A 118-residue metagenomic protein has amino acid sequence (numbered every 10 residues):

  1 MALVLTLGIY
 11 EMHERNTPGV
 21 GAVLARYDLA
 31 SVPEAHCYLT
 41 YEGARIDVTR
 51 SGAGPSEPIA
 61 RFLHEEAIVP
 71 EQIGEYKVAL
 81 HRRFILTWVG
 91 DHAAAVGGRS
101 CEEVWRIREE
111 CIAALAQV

Functional and structural regions predicted by a protein language model:
M1-A2, G43: Glycine-centered loop/turn motif at secondary-structure junctions
A2-Y10: Short, well-structured beta-strand/strand-turn elements
I9-V118: His-Asp-centered catalytic microenvironments across diverse enzyme cores, prominently the transglutaminase-like
